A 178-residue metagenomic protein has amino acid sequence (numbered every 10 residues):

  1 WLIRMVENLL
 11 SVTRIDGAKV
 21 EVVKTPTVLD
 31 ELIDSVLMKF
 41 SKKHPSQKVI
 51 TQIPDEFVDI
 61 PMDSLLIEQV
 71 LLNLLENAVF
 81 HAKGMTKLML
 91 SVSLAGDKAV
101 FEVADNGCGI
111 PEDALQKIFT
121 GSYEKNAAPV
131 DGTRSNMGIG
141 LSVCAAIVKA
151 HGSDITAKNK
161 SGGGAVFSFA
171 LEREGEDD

Functional and structural regions predicted by a protein language model:
G17-V22, D59-M62: Conserved micro-motifs of the catalytic ATP-binding
V23-M38: A conserved beta-strand-to-alpha-helix junction within the catalytic ATP-binding
V23-P26, K48-V58: Conserved catalytic submotifs in the C-terminal HATPase_c
A78-V79: Short helix-loop "hinge" at the ATP-lid/N-box region of the Bergerat-fold HATPase_c
I110-S122: Short conserved segment of the HATPase_c
G140, C144: Short alpha-helical Gxxx[C/S/T] motif in the catalytic ATP-binding
